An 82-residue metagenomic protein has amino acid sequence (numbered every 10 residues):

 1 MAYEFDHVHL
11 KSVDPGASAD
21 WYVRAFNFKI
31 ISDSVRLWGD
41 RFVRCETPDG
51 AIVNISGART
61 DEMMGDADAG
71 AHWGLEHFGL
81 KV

Functional and structural regions predicted by a protein language model:
M1-Y3, R59: General secondary-structure edge motif
A2, L10-V53: Core segments of cupin and vicinal oxygen chelate
E4-V13, R41-E46, D66-V82: Vicinal oxygen chelate
I55-G57: Generic preference for hydrophobic
T60-G65: A short local loop/turn or secondary-structure capping micro-motif enriched for an aromatic residue
